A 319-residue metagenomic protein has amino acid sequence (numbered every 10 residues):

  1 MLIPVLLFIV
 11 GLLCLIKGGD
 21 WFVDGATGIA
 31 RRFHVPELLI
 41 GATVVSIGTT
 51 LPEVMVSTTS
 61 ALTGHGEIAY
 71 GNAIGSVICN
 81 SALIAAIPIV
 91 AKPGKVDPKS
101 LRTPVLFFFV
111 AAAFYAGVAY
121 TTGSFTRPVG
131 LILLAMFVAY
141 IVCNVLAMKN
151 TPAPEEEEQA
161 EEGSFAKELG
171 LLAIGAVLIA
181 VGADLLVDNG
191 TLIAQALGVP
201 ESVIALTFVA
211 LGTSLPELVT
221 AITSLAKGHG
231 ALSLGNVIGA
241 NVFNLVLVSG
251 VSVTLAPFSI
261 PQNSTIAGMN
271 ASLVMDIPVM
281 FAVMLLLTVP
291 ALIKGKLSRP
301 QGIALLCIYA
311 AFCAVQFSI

Functional and structural regions predicted by a protein language model:
M1-I319: Hydrophobic alpha-helical segments, chiefly the membrane-spanning helices and signal/signal-anchor peptides
